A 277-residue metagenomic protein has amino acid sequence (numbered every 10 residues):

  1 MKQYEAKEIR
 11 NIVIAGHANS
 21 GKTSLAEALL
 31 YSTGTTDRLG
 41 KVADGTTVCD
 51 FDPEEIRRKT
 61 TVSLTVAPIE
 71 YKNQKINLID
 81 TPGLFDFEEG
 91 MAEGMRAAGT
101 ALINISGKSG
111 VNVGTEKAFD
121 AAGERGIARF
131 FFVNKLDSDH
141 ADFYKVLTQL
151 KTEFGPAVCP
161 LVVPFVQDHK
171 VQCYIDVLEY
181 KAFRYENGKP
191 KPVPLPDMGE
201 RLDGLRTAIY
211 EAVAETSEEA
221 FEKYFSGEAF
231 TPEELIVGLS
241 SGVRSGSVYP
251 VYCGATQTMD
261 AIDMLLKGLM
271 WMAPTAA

Functional and structural regions predicted by a protein language model:
M1-A277: Structural and coupling elements of P-loop NTPases
